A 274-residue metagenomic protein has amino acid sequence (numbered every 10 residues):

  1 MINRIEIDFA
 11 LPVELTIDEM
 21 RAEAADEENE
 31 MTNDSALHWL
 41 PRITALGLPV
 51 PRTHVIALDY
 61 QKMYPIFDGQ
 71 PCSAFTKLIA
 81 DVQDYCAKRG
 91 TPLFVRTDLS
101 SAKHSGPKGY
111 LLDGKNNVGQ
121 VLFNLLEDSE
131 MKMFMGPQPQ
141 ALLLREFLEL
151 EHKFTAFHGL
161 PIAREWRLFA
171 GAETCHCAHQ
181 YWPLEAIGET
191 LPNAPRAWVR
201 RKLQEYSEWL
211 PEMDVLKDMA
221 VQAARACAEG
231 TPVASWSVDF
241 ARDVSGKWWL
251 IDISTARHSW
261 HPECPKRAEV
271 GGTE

Functional and structural regions predicted by a protein language model:
M1-V13, P211-D218, E229-V233, R242-E274: C-terminal active-site "lid" helix and adjoining low-complexity regulatory extension at the edge of ATP-using catalytic
I2-R164, F169-A172, A178-A186, T190-V221: Active-site nucleotide/adenylate-binding loops and adjacent lid/helix of ATP-dependent enzymes
L160-A163, T231-S235: Short solvent-exposed loop/turn micro-motifs enriched in small/polar/acidic residues
A170-T174, D243-G246: Short acidic-glycine loop/turn motifs at beta-strand connectors
H176-C177, W249: General beta-strand recognition
V221-C227: A conserved acidic, glycine/proline-rich C-terminal tail/linker
V238-F240: Hydrophobic residue at the +6 position relative to the catalytic HRD Asp in the kinase catalytic loop
